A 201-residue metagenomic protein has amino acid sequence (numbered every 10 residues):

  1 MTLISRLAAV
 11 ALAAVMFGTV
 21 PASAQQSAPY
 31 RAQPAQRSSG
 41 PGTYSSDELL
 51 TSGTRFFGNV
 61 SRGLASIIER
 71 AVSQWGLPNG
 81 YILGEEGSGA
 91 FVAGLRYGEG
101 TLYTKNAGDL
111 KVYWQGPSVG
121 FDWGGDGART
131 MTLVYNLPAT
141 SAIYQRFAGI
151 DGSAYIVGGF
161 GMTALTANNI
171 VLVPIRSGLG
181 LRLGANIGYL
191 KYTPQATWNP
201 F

Functional and structural regions predicted by a protein language model:
M1-V10: Bacterial N-terminal signal peptides that target proteins for export
T2, F17, F160-G161: A detector of low-complexity, intrinsically disordered, Ser/Thr/Gly/Pro/Ala-rich segments
A9-T19: Bacterial N-terminal signal peptides
V20-A24: Sec/Tat signal peptide C-region and signal peptidase I cleavage site
Q25-F201: Small-residue-enriched, tightly packed secondary-structure blocks
